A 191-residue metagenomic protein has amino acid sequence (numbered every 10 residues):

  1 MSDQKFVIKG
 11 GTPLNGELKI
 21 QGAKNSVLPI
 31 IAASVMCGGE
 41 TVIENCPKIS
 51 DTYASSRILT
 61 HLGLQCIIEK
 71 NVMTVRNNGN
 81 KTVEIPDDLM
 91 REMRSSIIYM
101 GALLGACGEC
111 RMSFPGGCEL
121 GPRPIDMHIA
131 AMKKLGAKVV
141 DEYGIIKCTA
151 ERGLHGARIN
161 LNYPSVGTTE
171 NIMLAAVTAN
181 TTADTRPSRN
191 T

Functional and structural regions predicted by a protein language model:
M1-T191: Structural preference for solvent-exposed beta-strand-turn elements and adjacent flexible terminal/loop segments within
